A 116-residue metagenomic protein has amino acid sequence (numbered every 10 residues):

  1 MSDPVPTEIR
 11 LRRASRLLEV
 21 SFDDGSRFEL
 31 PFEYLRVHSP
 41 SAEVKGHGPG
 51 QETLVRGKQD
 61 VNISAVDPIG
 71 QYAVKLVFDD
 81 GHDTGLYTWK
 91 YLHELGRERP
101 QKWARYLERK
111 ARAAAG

Functional and structural regions predicted by a protein language model:
M1-G116: Motif-centric detector for short Cys/His coordination patterns
